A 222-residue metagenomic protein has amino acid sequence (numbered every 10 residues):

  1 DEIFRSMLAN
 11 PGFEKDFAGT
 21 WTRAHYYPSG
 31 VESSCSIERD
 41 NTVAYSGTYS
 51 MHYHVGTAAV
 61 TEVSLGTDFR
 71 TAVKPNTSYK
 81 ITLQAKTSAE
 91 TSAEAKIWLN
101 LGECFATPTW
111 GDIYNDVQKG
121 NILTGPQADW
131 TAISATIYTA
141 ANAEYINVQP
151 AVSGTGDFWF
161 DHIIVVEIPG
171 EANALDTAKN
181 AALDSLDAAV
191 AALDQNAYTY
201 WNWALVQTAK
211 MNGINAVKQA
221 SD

Functional and structural regions predicted by a protein language model:
D1-S6, G170-D222: Beta-rich interaction/scaffold domains
P11-F17, M51, V55-T57, T61-K96 (+2 more regions): Extra-cytoplasmic beta-strand recognition segments
F13-Y53: Extracellular glycan-recognition surfaces and repeat-rich motifs
R23-H25, T61-T67, E90-C104, Y145-V148: Beta-strand acidic-aromatic groove motif in beta-rich domains, primarily in extracellular
A44-S46, K74-N76, E90, G125-W130 (+2 more regions): Surface-exposed coil/turn segments at beta-strand junctions on protein surfaces, enriched
T82-Q84, N147-A151: Extracellular recognition modules
A106-A143, F158: Extracellular carbohydrate recognition and processing domains and analogous Trp-centered ligand-binding platforms
D129, N142, A151-E167: Extracellular carbohydrate recognition
